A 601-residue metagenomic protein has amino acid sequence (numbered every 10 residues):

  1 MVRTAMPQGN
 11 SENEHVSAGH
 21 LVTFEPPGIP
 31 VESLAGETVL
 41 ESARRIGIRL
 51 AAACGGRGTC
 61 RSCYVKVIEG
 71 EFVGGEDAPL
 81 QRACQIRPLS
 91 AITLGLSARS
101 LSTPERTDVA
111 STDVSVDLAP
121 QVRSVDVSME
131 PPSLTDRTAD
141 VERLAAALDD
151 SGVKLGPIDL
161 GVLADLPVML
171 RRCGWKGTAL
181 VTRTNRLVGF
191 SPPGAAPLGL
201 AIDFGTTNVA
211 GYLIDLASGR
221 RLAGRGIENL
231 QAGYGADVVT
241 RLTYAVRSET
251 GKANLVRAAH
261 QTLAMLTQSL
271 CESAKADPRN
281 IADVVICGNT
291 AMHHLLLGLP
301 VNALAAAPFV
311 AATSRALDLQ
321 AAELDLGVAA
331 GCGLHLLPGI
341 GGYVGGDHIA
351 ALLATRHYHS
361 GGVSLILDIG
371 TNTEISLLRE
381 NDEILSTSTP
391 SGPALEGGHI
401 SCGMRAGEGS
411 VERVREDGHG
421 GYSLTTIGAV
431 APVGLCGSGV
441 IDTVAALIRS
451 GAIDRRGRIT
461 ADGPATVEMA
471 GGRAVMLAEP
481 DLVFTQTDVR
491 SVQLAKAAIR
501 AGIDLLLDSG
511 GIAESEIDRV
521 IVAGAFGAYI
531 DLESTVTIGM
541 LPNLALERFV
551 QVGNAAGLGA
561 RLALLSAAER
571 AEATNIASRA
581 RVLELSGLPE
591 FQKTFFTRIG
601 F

Functional and structural regions predicted by a protein language model:
R3, N10-N13, G74-L198: Fe-S ferredoxin-like electron-transfer domains and their immediately adjacent linker/connector regions across
I48-A91: Local cysteine-cluster metal-coordination motifs and their immediate loop/turn environment, predominantly Fe-S cluster
R99-L134, G333-I349, L562-F601: Acidic, glycine/GT-rich loop-and beta-edge segments that sit at the periphery of enzyme/chaperone cores
R172-L198, G331-S364: Conserved phosphate-binding catalytic cores of ATP/NTP-utilizing and phosphoryl-transfer enzymes
I202-G205, G211-V239, N302-L317, A350-L353 (+2 more regions): Glycine-rich phosphate-binding loop of actin/hexokinase-like ATP-binding domains
L230-S273, S410-V414, S491-L494, A498: N-terminal phosphate-binding loop and adjacent alpha-helix
T262-S273, H348-A351, T355, Q493-S515: Phosphate/ATP-binding catalytic cores across multiple sugar-kinase/actin-like superfamilies, primarily ASKHA
I512-I576: Catalytic phosphate/nucleotide-handling subdomain of diverse soluble enzymes
